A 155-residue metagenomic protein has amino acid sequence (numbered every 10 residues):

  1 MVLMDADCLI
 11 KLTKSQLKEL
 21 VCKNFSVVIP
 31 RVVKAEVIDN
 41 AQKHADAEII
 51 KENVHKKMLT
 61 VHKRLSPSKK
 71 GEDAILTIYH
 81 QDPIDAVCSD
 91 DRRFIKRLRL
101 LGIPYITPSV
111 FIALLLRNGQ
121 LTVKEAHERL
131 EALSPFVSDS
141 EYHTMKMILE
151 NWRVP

Functional and structural regions predicted by a protein language model:
M1-A86, R92-I95, L100-I106, E128 (+1 more regions): Active-site-proximal, substrate-binding regions of enzyme catalytic domains and RNA-binding/basic surfaces
D39, L98, R117-N118, S134-P135: Short Asp/Glu-rich motifs
Q42, G119-A126: Short, surface-exposed amphipathic charged segments that create phosphate/polyanion-binding patches used for binding
Y105, S134-V137: Short, well-ordered alpha-helical segments in soluble proteins
I106-L121: Long, charge-dense
V123-K124, F136-H143: Short, glycine-/small-residue-rich phosphate/pyrophosphate-handling segment
R129-L133: Helix-rich interaction surfaces within compact, conserved domain-sized segments that mediate assembly or partner
